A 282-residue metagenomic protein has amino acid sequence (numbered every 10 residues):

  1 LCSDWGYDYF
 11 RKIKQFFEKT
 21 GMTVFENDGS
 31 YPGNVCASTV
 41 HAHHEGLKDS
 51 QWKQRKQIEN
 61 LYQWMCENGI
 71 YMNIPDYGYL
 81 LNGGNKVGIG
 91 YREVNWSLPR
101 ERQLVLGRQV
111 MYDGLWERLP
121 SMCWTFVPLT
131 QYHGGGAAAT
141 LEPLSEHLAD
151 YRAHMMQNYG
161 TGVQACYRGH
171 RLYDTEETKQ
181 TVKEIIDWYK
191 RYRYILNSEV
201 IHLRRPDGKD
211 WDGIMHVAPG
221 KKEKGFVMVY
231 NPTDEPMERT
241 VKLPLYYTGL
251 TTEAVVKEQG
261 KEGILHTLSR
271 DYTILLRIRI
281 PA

Functional and structural regions predicted by a protein language model:
L1-F10, T23, V40-R55, E142: The substrate-binding groove and active-site-proximal loops of carbohydrate-active enzymes, especially glycoside
L1-M22, Y31-G33, E93-V110: Active-site-adjacent "subsite" loops/lids of carbohydrate-active enzymes
K12-F16, Q54-L61: A general structural detector for well-ordered alpha-helical segments in enzyme core domains, enriched
T20-T23, N68-I70: Loop/turn elements at helix/coil->beta-strand transitions in domains of secreted/extracellular proteins
M22, N27-G29, I74, V229: Conserved beta-strand positions
F25-S50, L81-G83: Active-site-proximal loop/short-helix segments that contain or immediately flank catalytic acid/base residue(s)
Q57-K261, T267-S269, L275-R279: Active-site-proximal substrate-binding groove within the catalytic cores of carbohydrate-active enzymes
